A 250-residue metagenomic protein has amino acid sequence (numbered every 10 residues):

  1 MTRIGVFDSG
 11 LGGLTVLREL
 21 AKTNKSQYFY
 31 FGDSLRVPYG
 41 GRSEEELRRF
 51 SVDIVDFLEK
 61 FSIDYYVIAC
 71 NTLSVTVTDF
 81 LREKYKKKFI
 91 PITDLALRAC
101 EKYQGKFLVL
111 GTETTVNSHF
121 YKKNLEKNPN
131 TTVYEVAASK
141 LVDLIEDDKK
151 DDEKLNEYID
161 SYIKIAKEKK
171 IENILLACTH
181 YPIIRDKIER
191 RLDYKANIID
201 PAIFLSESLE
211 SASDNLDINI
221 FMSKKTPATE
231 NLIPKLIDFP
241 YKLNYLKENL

Functional and structural regions predicted by a protein language model:
M1-L250: Non-catalytic structural scaffold of enzyme domains
